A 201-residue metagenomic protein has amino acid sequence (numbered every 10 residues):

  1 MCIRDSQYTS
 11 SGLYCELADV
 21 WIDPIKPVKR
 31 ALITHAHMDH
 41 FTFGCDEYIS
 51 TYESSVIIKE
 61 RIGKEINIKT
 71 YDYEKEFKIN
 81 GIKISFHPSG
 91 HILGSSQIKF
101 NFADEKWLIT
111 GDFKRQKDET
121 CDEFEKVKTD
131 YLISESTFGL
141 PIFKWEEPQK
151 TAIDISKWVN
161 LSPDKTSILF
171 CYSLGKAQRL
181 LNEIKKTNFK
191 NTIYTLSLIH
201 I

Functional and structural regions predicted by a protein language model:
M1-S6, I199-I201: Conserved small/polar residues in nucleotide/adenosyl-binding loops
R4-C15, W21-K26, R30, A36-C171 (+2 more regions): His/Asp/Glu-rich metal-coordinating catalytic cores of metallo-dependent phosphodiesterases/hydrolases acting on
Q178-E183: A short acidic (Asp/Glu
Y194-L198: Long, charge-dense
